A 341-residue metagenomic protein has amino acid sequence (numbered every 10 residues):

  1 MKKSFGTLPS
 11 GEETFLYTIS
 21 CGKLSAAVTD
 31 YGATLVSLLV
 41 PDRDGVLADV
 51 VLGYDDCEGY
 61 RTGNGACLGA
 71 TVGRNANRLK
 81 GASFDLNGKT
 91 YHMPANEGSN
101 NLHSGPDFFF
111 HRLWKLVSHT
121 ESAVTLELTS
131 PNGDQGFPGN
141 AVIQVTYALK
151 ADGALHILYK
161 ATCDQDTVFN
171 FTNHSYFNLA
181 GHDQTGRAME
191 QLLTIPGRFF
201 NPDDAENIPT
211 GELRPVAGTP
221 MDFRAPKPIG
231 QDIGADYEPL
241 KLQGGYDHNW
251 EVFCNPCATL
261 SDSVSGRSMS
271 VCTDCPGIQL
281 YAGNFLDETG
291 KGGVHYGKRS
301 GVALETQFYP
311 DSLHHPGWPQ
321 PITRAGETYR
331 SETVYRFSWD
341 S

Functional and structural regions predicted by a protein language model:
M1-S341: An exposed, glycine/acidic-rich loop-and-rim segment of catalytic or binding clefts
